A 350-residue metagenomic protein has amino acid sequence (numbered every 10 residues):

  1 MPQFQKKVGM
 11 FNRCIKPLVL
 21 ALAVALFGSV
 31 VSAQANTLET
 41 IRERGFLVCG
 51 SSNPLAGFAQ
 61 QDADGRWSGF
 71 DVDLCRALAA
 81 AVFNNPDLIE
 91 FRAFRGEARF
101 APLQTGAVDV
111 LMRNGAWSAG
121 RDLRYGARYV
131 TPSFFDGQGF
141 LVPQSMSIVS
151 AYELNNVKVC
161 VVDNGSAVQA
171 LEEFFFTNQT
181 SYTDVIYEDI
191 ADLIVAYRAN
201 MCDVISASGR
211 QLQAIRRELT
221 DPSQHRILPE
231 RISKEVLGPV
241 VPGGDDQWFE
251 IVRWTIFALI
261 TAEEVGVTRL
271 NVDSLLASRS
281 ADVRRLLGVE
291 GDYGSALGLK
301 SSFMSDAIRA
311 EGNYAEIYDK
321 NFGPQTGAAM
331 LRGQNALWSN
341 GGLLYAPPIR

Functional and structural regions predicted by a protein language model:
P2-V19: Bacterial N-terminal signal peptides that target proteins for export
P17-S29: Bacterial N-terminal signal peptides
A35-R113, L299, E311-Y314, L337 (+1 more regions): Extracytoplasmic small-molecule ligand-binding "clamshell" domains of the periplasmic binding protein/Venus flytrap
R42-E43, A79-N84, Q104-V108, S145 (+7 more regions): Sec-exported extracytoplasmic/periplasmic mature domains
V48-G57, W67-V82, A116, D136-E188 (+1 more regions): Bilobed "Venus flytrap"/periplasmic-binding protein-like clamshell domains and structurally analogous long
D73-R76, A80-V82, Q144-I148, Y152 (+5 more regions): Extended ligand-binding regions for polar small-molecule ligands
R76, A80, N84-E153, G209-S233 (+1 more regions): Acidic, polar ligand-binding/catalytic clefts
K320-R350: Conserved C-terminal helix/tail region of periplasmic/extracytoplasmic solute-binding proteins
